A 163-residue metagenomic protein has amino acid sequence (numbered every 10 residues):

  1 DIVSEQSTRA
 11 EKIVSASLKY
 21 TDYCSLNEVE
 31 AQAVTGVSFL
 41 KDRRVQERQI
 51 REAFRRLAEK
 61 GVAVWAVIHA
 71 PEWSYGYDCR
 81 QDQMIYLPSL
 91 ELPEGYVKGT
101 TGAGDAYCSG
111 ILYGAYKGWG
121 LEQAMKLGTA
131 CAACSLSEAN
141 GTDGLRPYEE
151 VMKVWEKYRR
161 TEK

Functional and structural regions predicted by a protein language model:
D1-R48, E52, W73: Conserved beta-alpha-beta core of the PfkB/ribokinase-like small-molecule kinase fold
V37-K163: Conserved phosphate-binding/catalytic region of the ribokinase-like
